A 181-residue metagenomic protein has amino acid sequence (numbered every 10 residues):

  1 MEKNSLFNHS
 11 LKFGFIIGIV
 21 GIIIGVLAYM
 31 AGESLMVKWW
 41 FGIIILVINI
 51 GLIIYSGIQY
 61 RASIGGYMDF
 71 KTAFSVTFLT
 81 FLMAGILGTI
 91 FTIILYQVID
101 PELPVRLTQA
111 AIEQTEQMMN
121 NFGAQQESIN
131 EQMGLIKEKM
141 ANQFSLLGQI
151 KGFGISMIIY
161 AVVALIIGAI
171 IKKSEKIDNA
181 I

Functional and structural regions predicted by a protein language model:
M1-F7, K173-I181: Short, charged juxtamembrane terminal tails flanking transmembrane helices
M1-S63: Transmembrane alpha-helical insertion/packing segments
N8-I16, S75-A84: Alpha-helical transmembrane segments of multi-pass membrane proteins
V20-A28, N49-L52, A84-G88, T92 (+2 more regions): Alpha-helical transmembrane segments of multipass membrane proteins
A62-S75: Amphipathic, cytosolic membrane-interfacial segments at TM-TM junctions
L79-E102: C-terminal halves and exits of single transmembrane alpha-helices
I99-N142: Membrane-interface interhelical loops and short interface/amphipathic helices in multi-pass inner-membrane
G134-I158: Individual transmembrane alpha-helix segments
